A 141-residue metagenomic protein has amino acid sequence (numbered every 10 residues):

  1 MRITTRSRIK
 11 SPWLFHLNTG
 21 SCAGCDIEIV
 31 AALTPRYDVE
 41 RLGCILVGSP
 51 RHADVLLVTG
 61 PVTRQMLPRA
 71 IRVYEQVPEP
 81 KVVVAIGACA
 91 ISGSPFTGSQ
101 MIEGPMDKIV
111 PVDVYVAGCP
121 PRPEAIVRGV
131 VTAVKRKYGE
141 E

Functional and structural regions predicted by a protein language model:
M1-E141: Iron-sulfur-associated redox domains of electron-transfer enzymes in respiratory and anaerobic energy metabolism
